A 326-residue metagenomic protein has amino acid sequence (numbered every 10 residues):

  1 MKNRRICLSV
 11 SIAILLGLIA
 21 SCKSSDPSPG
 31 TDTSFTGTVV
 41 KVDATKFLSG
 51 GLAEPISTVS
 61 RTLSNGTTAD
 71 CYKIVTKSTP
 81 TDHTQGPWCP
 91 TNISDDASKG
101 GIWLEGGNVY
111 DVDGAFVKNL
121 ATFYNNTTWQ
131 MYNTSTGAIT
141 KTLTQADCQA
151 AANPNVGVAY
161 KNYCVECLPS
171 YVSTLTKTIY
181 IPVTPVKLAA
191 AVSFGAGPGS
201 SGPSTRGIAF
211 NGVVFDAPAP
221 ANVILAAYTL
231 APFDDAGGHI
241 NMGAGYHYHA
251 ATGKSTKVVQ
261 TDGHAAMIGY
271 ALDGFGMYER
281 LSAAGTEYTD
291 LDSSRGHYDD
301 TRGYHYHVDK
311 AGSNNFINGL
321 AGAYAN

Functional and structural regions predicted by a protein language model:
K2-I6, A13-V39: Bacterial Sec-dependent N-terminal signal peptides
S28-N211, D216-I224: Solvent-exposed N-terminal domain segments of exported/luminal and surface proteins
D32-G50, V59, Y288-N326: Long, compositionally biased interface segments
T81-T84, L188-A189, S255-V258, G312-N318: Short, surface-exposed beta-strand/loop "edge" segments at domain boundaries and coil↔beta transitions
C164-L168, S173-T176, A191, G197-S200 (+5 more regions): Active-site-adjacent core segments of small-molecule enzymes
K177-T184, S204, A209-V214, M242-S255 (+1 more regions): Extracellular/lumenal glycan-associated surfaces
A221-A284: Short helix-loop boundary/capping segments
